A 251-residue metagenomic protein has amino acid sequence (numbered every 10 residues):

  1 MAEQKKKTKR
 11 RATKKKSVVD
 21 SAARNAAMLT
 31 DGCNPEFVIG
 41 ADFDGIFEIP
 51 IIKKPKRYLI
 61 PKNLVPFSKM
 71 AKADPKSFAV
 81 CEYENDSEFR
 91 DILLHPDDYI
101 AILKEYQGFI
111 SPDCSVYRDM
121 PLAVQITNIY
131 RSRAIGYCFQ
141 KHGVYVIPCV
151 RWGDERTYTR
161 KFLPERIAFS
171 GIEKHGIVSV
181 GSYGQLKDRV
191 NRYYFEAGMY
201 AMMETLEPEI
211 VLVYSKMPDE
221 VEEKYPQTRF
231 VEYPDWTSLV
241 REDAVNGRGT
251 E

Functional and structural regions predicted by a protein language model:
M1-S21: Short Lys/Arg-rich cationic patches that frequently serve as NLS/NoLS or arginine-rich RNA/DNA-binding motifs
E3, S21-A22, L29-D31, G40 (+5 more regions): Conserved catalytic or regulatory cores that recognize and/or transform ribose-phosphate-containing ligands
A27-I100, M120, D243-V245, G249-E251: Non-catalytic, usually N-terminal nucleic-acid engagement modules in DNA/RNA processing proteins
S68-K72, A79-E82, R90-A244: Eukaryote-skewed repeat-based solenoidal scaffolds used as protein-protein interaction platforms, primarily
